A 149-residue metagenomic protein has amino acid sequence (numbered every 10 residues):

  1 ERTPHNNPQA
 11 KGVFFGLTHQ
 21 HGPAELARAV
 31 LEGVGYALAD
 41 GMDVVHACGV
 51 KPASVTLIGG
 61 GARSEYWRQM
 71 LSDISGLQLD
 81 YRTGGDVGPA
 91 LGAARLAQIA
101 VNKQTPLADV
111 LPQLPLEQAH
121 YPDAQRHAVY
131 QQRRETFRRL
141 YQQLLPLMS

Functional and structural regions predicted by a protein language model:
E1-S149: Glycine/Thr-rich phosphate-binding loops that ligate phosphate moieties of nucleotide and other phosphorylated ligands
